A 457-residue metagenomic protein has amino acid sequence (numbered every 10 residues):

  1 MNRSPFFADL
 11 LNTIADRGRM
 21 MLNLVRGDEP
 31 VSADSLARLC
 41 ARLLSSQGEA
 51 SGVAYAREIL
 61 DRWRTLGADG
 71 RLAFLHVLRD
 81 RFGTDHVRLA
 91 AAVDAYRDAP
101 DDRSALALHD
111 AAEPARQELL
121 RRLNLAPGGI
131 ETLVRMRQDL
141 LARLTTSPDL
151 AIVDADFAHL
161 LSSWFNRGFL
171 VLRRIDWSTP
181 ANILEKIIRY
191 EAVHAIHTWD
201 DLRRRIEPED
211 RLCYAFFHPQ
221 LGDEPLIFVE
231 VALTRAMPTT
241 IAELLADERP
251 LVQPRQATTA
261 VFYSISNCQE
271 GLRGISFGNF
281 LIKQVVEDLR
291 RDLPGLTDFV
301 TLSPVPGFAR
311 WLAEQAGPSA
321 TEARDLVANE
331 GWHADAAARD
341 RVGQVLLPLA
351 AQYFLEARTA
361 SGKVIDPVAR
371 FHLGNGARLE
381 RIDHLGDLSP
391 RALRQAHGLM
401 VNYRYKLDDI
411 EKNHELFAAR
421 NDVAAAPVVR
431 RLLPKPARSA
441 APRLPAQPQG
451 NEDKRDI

Functional and structural regions predicted by a protein language model:
M1-I275, N279-A446, R455-I457: Extended, composition-driven regions rather than compact fold-specific motifs
